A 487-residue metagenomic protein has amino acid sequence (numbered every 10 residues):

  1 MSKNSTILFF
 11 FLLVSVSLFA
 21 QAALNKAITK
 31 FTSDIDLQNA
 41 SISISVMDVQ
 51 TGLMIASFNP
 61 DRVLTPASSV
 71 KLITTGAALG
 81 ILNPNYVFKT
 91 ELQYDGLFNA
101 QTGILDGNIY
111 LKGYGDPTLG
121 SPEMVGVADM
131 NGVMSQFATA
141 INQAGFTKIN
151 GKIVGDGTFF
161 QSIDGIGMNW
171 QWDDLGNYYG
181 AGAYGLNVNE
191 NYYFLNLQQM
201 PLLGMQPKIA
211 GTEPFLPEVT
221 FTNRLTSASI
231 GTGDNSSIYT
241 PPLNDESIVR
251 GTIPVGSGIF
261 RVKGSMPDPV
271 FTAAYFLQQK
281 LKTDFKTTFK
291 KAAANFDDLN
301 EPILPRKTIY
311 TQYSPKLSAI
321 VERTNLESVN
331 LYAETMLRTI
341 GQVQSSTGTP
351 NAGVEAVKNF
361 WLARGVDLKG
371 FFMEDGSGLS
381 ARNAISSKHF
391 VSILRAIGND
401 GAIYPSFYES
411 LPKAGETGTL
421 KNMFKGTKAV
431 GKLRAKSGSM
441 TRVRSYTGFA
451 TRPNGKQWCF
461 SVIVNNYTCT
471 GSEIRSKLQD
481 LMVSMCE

Functional and structural regions predicted by a protein language model:
M1-L24: Bacterial Sec-dependent N-terminal signal peptides
A20-R62, K89, F137-Q143, E487: Beta-lactamase-like hydrolase cores
F31, I81-D367, S484: Conserved serine DD-peptidase/penicillin-binding transpeptidase domain and beta-lactam-recognizing active-site
I55-S57, I141, E327, E334-E487: Small-residue-rich helix-loop
S57-I73, A77, I81: Short active-site loop at a secondary-structure junction that contains or immediately precedes the catalytic residue(s)
N59-L64, K263, S377-S380: A short glycine/serine-rich beta->alpha loop
